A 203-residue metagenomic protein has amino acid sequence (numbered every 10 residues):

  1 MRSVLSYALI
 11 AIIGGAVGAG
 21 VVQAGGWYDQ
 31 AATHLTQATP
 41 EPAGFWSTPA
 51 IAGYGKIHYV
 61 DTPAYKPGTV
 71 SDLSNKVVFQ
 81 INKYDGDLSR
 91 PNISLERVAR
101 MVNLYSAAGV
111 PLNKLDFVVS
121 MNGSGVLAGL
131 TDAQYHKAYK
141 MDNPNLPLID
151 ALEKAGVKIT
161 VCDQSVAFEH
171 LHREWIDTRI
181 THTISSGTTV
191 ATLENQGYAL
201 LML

Functional and structural regions predicted by a protein language model:
R2-G18, G25-T36, A50, Y135-H136 (+1 more regions): A cross-taxonomic marker for long C-terminal extensions/tails that follow the last structured domain
Y54, H58, Y65-P67, S71: Acidic, glycine/proline-rich low-complexity segments that act as flexible tails and inter-domain linkers
V70-L88, D132-A133: Acidic/histidine-rich, surface-exposed loop or edge segments in extracytoplasmic proteins
D72-K76, L112-K114, K154, N195: Extracytoplasmic
V77-Q80, F117-S120, K158-V161: Structural recognition of the beta-strand scaffold that forms the well-ordered cores of secreted hydrolase catalytic
Y84-S94, A138, D142, T183: Solvent-exposed, acidic/flexible segments
P91-V110: Histidine-anchored nucleotide/phosphate-binding helix
P111-L130: Acidic helix-start/capping segments at beta-turn-to-alpha-helix junctions
